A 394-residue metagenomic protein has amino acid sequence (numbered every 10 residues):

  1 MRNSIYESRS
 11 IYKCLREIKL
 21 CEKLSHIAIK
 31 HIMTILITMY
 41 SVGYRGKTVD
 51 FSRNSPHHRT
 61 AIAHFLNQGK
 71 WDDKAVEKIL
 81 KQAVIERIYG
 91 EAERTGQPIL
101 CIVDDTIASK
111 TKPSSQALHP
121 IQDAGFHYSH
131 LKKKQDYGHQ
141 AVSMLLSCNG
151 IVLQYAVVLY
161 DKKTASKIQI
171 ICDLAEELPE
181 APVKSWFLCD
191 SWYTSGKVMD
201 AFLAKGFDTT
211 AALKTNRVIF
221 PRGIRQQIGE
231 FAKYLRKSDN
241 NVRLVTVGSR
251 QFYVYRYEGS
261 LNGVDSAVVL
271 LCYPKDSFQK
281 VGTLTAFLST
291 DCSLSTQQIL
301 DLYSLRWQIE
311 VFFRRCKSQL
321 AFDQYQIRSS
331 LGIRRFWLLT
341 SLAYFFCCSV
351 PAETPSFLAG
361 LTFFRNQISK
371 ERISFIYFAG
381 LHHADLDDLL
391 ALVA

Functional and structural regions predicted by a protein language model:
M1-K74: Gly/serine-rich nucleotide phosphate-binding loop at the start of the catalytic core of nucleotide/ADP-ribose-handling
I35, G282-R306: Extended, non-catalytic structural segments that build the interaction scaffolds of large macromolecular assemblies
T48-F51, Q97-T111, M144, W186-T194 (+4 more regions): Short, conserved catalytic/metal-binding motifs centered on acidic residues
A61-F65, G69, G125-K184, A267-A286: Electropositive, glycine- and tryptophan-enriched low-complexity nucleic-acid-binding patches
Q68-N149, R250-E258: Active-site-proximal, Lys/Arg-enriched surface segment that forms a nucleic-acid-binding/basic interface patch
I107, V242-R243, T296-I327: Short amphipathic alpha-helical "interface-anchor" segments enriched in bulky aromatics
V158-Y273, E353-T362, S369-S374: An internal, acidic/charged active-site-proximal segment that coordinates divalent cations and/or engages
Q324-F375: Basic, amphipathic alpha-helical segments enriched in Lys/Arg and hydrophobic/aromatic residues
